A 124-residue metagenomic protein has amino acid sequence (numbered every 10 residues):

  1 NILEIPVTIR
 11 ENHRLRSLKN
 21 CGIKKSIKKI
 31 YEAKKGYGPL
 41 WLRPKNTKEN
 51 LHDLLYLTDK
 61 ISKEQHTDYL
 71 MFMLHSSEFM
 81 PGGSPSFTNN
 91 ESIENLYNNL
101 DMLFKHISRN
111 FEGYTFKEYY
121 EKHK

Functional and structural regions predicted by a protein language model:
N1-E64: Active-site-adjacent pocket scaffolds in enzyme catalytic domains
I5, F72, T115: Conserved, mostly hydrophobic/aromatic
I9-N12, H75-M80, S86, Y119-E121: Short, solvent-exposed loop/turn segments at secondary-structure junctions
I23-L42, P81-D101: A solvent-exposed, charged loop/short amphipathic helix patch at secondary-structure junctions
K48-T58, N90-L103: Well-ordered, non-membrane alpha-helical segments in soluble/globular domains
D59-G83: An amphipathic alpha-helical core segment
K60-H66, M102-G113: A structural motif corresponding to the C-terminal end of an alpha-helix and its immediate exit/capping segment
F111-K124: Acidic carboxylate-rich catalytic motifs and surrounding loops in phosphoryl-/glycosyl-chemistry enzymes
